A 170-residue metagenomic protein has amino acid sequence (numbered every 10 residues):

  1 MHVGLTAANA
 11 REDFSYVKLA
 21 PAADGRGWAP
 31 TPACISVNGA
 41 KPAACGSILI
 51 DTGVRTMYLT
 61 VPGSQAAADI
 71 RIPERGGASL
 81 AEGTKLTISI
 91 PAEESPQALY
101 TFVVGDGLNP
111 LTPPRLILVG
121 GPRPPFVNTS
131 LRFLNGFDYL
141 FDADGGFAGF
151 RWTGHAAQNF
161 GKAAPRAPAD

Functional and structural regions predicted by a protein language model:
M1-D170: Pepsin/retropepsin-fold aspartyl endopeptidases
